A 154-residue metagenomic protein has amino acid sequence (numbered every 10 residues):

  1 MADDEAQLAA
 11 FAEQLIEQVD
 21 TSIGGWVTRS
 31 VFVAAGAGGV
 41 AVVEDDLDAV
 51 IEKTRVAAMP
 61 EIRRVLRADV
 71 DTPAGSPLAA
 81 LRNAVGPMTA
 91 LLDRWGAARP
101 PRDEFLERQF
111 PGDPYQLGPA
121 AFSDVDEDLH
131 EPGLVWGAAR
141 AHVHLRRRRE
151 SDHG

Functional and structural regions predicted by a protein language model:
M1-G75, N83-G154: Extended, amphipathic alpha-helical stalk segments that mediate dimerization and serve as stator/scaffold rods within
